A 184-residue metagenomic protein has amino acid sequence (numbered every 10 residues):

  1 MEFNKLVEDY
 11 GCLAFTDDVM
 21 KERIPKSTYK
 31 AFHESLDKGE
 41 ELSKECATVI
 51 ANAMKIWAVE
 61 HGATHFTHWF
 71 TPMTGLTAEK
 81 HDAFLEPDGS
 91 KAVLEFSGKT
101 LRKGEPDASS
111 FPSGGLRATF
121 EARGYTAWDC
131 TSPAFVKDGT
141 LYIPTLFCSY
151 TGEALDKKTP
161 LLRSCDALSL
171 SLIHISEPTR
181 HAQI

Functional and structural regions predicted by a protein language model:
E2-F3, T119-F135, T140-L141: N-terminal hydrophobic targeting/anchoring segments and the immediately downstream early-domain regions of hydrolases
E2-G98, K103-F120: Histidine/acidic residue-rich metal-binding segments in metalloenzymes
K44, F96-G98, A154-L162: Hydrophobic alpha-helical scaffolding
C130-T159, I184: Residues forming anionic-ligand binding surfaces in small-molecule and nucleic-acid pockets of primarily soluble enzymes
L162-L172: Short, hydrophobic/amphipathic alpha-helical packing segments that form internal helix faces or helix-helix interfaces
I173-Q183: Single conserved hydrophobic/aromatic residue that forms the stacking wall/gate of nucleotide- or nucleobase-binding
